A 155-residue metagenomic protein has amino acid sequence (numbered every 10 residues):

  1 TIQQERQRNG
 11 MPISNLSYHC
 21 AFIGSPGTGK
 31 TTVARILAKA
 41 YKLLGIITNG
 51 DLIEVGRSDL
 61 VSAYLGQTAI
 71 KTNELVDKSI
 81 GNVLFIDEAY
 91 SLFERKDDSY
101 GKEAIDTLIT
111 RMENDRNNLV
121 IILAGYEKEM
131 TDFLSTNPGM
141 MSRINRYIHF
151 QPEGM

Functional and structural regions predicted by a protein language model:
I2-I13: Pre-Walker A adenine-sensing motif
P12-G50, E74-K78, I144: Walker A/P-loop
T48-S79: Short glycine-rich substrate-engagement loop in P-loop NTPases that contacts/grips substrate
R57-T68, S91-K102, I148-H149: Flexible beta-alpha connector loops of hexameric P-loop NTPases
D59-V61, Y90-L92, Y126-T131, P152-M155: Conserved nucleotide-binding/hydrolysis micro-motifs of P-loop NTPases
V76-K78, A104-L119: Substrate-engagement module of ASCE P-loop NTPases
F85-D87, D106-T107, L119-Y126: Structural recognition of the conserved hydrophobic beta-strand(s) that form the central parallel beta-sheet of P-loop
S135-P152: A short helix-turn-beta junction within AAA+ P-loop NTPase domains corresponding to the substrate/partner-engaging
